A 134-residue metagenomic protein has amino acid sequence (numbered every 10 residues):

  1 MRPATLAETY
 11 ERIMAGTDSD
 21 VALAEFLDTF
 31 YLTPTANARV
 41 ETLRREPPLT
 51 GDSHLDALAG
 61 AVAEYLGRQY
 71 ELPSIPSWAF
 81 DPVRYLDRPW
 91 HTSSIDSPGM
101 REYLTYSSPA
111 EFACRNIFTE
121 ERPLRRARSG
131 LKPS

Functional and structural regions predicted by a protein language model:
M1-S74: Charged, helix-prone or intrinsically disordered regulatory segments positioned adjacent to compact structured domains
G67-S134: Charge-dense, extended regions
